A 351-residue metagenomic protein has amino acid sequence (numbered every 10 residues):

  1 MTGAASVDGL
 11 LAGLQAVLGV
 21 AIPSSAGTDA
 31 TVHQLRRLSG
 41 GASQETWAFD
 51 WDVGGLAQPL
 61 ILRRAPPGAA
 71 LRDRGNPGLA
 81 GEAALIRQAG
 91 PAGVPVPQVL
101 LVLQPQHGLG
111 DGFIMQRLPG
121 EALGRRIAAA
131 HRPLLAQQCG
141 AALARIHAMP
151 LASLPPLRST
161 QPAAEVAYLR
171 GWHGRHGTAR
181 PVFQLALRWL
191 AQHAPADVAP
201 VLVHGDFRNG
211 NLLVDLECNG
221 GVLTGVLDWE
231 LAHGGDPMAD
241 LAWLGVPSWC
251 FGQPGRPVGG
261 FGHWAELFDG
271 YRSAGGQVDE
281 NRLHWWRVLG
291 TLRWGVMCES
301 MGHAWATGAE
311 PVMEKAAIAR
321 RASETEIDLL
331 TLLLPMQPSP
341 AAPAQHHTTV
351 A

Functional and structural regions predicted by a protein language model:
M1-T28: Juxta-kinase regulatory segment immediately upstream of eukaryotic protein kinase catalytic domains
A30-R36: Conserved N-terminal boundary motif of the eukaryotic protein kinase catalytic domain
R36-W189, H193-A199, C218: ATP-binding pocket architecture of kinase catalytic cores
P200-L202, T224: Conserved protein kinase catalytic-loop anchor
L202-H204, N209: Catalytic-loop of the protein kinase fold
L227-A232: Activation of the activation-loop gatekeeper triad in protein kinase-fold domains
A239-G276, G290-G308: Active-site activation/catalytic loop segments of kinase-like enzymes and analogous catalytic loops in related
